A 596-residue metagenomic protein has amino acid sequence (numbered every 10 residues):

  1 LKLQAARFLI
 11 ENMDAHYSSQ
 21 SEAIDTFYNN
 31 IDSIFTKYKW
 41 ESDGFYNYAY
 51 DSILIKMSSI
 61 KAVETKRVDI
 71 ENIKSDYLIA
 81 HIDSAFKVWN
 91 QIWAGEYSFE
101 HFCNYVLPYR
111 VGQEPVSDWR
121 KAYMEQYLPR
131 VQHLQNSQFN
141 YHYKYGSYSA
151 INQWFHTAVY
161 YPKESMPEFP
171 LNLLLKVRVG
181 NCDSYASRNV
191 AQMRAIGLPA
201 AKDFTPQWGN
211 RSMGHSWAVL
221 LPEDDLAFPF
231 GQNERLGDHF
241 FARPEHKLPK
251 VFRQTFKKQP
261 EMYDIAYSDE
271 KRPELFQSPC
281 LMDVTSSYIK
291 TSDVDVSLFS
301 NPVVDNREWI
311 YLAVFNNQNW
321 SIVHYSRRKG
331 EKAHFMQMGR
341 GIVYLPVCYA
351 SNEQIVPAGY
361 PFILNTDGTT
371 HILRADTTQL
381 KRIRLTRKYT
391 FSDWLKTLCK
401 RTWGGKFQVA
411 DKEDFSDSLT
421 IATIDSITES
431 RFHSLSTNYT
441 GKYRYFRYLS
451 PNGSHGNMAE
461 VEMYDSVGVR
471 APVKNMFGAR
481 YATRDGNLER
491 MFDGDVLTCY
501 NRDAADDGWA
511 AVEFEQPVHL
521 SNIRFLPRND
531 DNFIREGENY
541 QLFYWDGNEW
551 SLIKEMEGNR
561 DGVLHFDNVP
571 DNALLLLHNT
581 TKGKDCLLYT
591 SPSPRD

Functional and structural regions predicted by a protein language model:
K2-V177: Secondary-structure boundary elements
H133-Q153, P162-N172, V177-K271: Hydrophobic/aromatic-rich core segments of domains that either
T291-P302, T590: A short, amphipathic beta-strand motif
A333-Y344, Y349-N352, P570: Short Pro-Gly-centered beta-turn/loop motif in secreted/extracellular proteins
I342, Y439-S450, N568-T580: Noncatalytic modules at the cell exterior or secretory-pathway interfaces, chiefly beta-strand-rich lectin/adhesion
S351-T378, S591: Structured interaction patches on ligand/partner-binding surfaces of diverse proteins
Q379-K442, G453-L520, L526-R535, G583-S591: Disordered, acidic Ser/Thr/Pro-rich linker "stalks" and the adjacent N-terminal cap of the next globular domain
P592-D596: A short, hydrophobic C-terminal helix/tail in secreted or cell-surface proteins
